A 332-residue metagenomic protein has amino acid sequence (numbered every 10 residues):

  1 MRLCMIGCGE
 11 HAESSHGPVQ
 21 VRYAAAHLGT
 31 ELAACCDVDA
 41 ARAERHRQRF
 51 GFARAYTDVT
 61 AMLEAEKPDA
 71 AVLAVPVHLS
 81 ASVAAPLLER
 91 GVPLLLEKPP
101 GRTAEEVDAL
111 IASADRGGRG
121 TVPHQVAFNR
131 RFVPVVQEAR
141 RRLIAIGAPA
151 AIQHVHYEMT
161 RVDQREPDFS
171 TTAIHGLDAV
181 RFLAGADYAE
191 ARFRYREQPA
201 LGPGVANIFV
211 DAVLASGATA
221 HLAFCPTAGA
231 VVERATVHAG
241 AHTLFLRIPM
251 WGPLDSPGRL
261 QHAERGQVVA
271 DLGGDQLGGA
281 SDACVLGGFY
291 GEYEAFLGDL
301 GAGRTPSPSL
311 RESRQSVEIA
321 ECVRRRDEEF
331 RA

Functional and structural regions predicted by a protein language model:
M1-F50: N-terminal Rossmann-like dinucleotide-binding module
I6, A70-V72, R119-V122, A295-A332: C-terminal helix-rich "cap/oligomerization" subdomain common to oxidoreductases
H11, V38, A280-E294, P308: Active-site loop of classical SDR/Rossmann-like NAD(P)-dependent oxidoreductases, centered on the catalytic Tyr-X3-Lys
D39, F50-S113: Beta-loop-alpha module in the N-terminal Rossmann-like domain of NAD(P)-dependent dehydrogenases, especially those
L96-E97, H124-V126, L246: Hydrophobic residues in well-ordered beta-strands that form the structural core
G101-Q164, G176: A contiguous active-site-proximal alpha/beta segment in oxidoreductase catalytic domains
T160-A230, R234-H238: Rossmann-like dinucleotide-binding domain that binds NAD(P)(H)
A218-G291: NAD(P)-dinucleotide binding in Rossmann-like oxidoreductases
